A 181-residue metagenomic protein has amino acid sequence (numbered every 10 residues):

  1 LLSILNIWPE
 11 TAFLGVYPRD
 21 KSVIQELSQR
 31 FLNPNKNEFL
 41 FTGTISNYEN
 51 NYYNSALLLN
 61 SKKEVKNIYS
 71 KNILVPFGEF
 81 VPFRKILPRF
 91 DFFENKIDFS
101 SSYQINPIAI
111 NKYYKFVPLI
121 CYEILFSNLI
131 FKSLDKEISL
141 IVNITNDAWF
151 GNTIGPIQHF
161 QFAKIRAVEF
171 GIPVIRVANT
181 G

Functional and structural regions predicted by a protein language model:
L1-G181: Enzyme catalytic cores with a strong preference for nitrogen-chemistry domains
